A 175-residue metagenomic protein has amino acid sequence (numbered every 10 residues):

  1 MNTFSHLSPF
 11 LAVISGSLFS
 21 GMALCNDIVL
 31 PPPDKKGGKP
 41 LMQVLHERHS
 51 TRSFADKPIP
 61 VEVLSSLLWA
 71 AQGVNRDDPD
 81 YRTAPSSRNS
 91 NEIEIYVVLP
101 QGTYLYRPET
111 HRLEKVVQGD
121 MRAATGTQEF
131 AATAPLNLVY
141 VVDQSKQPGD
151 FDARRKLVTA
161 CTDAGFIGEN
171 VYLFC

Functional and structural regions predicted by a protein language model:
M1-L11: Bacterial N-terminal signal peptides that target proteins for export
M1-N2, C25, V171: Generic cytosolic/nucleocytoplasmic N-terminal low-complexity/intrinsically disordered segments
P9, K36, R82, F151-A153: Generic hydrophobic alpha-helical membrane-segment signal
A12-V13, A23-L24: Cleavable N-terminal signal peptides
L24-A134: N-terminal amphipathic, basic helical "cap/leader" segment at the start of enzyme domains
R48, L67, I95, L136-Q147 (+1 more regions): Small-aliphatic-rich amphipathic alpha-helix that forms the alpha element of a beta-alpha
